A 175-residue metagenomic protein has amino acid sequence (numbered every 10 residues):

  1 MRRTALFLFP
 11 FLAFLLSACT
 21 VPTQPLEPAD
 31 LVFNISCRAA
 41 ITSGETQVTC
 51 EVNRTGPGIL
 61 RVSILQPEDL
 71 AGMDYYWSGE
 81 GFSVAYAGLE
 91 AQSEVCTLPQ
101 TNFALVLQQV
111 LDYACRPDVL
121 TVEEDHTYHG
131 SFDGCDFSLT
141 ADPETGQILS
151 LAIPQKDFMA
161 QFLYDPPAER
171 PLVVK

Functional and structural regions predicted by a protein language model:
M1-T4: Positively charged n-region of N-terminal signal peptides that target proteins for export
L15-A18: C-terminal motif of bacterial Sec signal peptides marking the signal peptidase cleavage site
T20-T23: Bacterial signal peptide processing site
L26-I35, V84-C135: Flexible, processing/modification-adjacent segments and terminal tails in exported/periplasmic/extracellular proteins
P28-Q47, R61: A short, Trp-centered hydrophobic/proline-enriched beta-strand micro-motif
A29, C50-T55, Y75-Y76, P117-E123 (+1 more regions): Short, exposed beta-strand/loop patches in secreted or surface proteins that constitute
V52-Q109, Y113, F158: An acidic-aromatic
R61-Q66, P117-K175: Gly/Pro-enriched, hydrophobic low-complexity segments that function as extracytoplasmic propeptides/linkers
